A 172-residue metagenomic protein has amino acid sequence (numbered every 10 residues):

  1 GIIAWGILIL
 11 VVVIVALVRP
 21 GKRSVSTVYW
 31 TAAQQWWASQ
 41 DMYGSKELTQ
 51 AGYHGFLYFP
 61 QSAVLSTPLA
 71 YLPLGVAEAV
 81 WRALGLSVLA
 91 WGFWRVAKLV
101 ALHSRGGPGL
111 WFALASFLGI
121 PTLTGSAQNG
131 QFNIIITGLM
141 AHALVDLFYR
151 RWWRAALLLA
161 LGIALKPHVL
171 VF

Functional and structural regions predicted by a protein language model:
G1-G106, G125: TM-lumen/periplasm interface segments of multi-pass membrane proteins, especially the first transmembrane helix
R82-L86, N133, I163: Residue-level recognition of pore/gate-forming positions within transmembrane alpha-helices of multi-pass
A83, A115-L118, H142-A143, L157-L161: Residue-level signature of the transmembrane alpha-helical core of multi-pass small-molecule transporters
S87, I134-L144, H168: Alpha-helical transmembrane segments of multi-pass membrane proteins
H103, G107-L123: Transmembrane and membrane-interface helices of multi-pass, inner-membrane envelope-modifying transferases
A127-N133: Short acidic/glycine- and proline-prone juxtamembrane loop motifs at membrane-interface regions of multi-pass membrane
A141-R154: Membrane-interface transmembrane helices that cradle and orient dolichyl/undecaprenyl
W153-F172: Membrane-interface alpha helices of multi-pass inner-membrane proteins
